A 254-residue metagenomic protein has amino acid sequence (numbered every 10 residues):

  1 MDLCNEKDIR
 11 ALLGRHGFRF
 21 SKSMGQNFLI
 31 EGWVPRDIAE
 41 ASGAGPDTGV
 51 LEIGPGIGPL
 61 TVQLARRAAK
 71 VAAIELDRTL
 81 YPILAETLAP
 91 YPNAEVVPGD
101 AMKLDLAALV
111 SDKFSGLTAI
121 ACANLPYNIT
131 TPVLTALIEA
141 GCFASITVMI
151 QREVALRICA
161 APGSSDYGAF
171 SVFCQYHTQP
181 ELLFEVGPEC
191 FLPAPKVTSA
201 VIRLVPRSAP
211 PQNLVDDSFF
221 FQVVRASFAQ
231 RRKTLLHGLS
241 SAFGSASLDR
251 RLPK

Functional and structural regions predicted by a protein language model:
M1-A226, R250-R251: Catalytic cores of RNA-modifying enzymes
V224-K254: C-terminal lobe and adjacent flexible extensions of AdoMet/dcAdoMet transferase-like proteins
